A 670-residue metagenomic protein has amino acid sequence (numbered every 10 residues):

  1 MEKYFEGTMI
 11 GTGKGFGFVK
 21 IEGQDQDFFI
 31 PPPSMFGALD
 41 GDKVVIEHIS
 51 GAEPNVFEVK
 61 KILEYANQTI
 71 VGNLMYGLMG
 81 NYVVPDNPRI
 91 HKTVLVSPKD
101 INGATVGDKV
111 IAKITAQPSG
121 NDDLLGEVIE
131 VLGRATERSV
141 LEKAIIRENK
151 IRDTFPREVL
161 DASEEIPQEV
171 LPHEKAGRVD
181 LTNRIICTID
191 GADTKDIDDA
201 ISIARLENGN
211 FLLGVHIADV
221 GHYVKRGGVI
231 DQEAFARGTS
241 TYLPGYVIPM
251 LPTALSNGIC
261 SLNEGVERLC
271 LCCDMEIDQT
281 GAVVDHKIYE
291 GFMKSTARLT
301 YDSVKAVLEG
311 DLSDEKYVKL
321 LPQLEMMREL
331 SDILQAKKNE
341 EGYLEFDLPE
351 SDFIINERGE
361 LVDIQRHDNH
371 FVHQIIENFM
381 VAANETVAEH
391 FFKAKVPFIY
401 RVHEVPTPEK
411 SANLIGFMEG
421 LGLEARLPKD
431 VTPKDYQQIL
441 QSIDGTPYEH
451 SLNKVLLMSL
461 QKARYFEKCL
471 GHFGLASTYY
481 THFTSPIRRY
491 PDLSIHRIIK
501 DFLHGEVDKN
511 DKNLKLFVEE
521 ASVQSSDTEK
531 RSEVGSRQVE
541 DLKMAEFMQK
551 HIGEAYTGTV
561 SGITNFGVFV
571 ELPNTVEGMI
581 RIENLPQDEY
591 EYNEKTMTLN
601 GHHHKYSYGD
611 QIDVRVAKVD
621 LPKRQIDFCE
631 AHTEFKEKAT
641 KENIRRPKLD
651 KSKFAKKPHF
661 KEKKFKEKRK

Functional and structural regions predicted by a protein language model:
M1-G214, G221-E267, R298, K305-A306 (+2 more regions): Charge-lined substrate channels and their catalytic hotspots, especially those that engage the 3′ end of RNA
E22, D86-P88, V131, G291 (+3 more regions): Generic beta-structure capping elements
G103, H602, S607, R615-D627 (+1 more regions): Terminal, positively biased "leader/anchor" segments that mediate initial targeting or electrostatic surface association
Q117-P118, A144, I151, E158-Y592 (+4 more regions): Electropositive polyanion-binding surfaces
I189, C629-A631, F635-E637: Positively charged, low-complexity, intrinsically disordered RNA-binding extensions
